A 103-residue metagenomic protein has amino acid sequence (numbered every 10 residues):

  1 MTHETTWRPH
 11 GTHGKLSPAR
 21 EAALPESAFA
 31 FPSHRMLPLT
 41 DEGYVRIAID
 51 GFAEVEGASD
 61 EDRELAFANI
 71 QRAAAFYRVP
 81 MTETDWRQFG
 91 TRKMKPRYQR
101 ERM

Functional and structural regions predicted by a protein language model:
M1-M103: A charge-rich, low-complexity, intrinsically flexible signal that marks solvent-exposed coils, linkers, repeats
